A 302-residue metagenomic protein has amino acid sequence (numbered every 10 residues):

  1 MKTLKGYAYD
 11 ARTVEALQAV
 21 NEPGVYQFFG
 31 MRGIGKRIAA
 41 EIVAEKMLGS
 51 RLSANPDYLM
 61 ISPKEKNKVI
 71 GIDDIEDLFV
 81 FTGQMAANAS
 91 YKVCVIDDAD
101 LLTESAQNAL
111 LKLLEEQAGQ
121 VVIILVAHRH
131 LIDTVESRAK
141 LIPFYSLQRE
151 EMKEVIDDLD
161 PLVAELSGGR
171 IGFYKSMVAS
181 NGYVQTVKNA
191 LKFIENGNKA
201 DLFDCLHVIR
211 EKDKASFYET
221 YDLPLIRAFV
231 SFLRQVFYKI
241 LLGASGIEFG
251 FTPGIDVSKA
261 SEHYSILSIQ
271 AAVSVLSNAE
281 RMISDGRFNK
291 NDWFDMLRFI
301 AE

Functional and structural regions predicted by a protein language model:
M1-G49, Q120-V121, A127-F232, V236-E302: Charged, glycine-rich active-site and insertion segments that engage polyanionic ligands
M1-S105, K112: Clamp-loader machinery-focused feature within the broader ASCE/P-loop NTPase space
V95, I124-L125: Conserved SAM-binding loop
L102, L111-L114, T220, P224: Short, surface-exposed loop and linker segments with low hydrophobicity and enrichment for Pro/Ser/Thr
N108-I124: Conserved catalytic/switch belt of AAA+ P-loop NTPases
